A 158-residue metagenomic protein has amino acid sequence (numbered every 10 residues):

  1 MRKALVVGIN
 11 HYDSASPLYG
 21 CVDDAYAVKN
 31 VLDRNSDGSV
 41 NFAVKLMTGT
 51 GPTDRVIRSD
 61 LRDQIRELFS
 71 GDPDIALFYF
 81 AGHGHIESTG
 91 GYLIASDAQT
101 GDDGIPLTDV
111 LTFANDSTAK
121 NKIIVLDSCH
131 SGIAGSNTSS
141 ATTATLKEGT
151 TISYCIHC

Functional and structural regions predicted by a protein language model:
M1-P17: Short glycine-rich His-centered loop
A4, K45, L77, I123: Hydrophobic "anchor" residues on beta-strands that sit immediately upstream of conserved functional sites
G8, L18, L32, K122-C158: Active-site-proximal C-terminal subdomain of hydrolase catalytic domains
G8, V28, F78, G82 (+4 more regions): Residue-level detector of buried hydrophobic side-chain packing in well-ordered secondary-structure elements
N10-Y12, A81-H85, S131: Short glycine-rich anion-binding loops that position phosphate/pyrophosphate groups of nucleotides and phosphorylated
Y12-N30, D103: Glycine- and acidic-residue-enriched helix-capping/strand-helix junction motifs
G20-D23, G49, V56, H83-S117 (+1 more regions): A short, glycine/acidic-enriched catalytic loop
K29-D74: Functional beta-strand-loop-alpha-helix junction segments that form "active/interaction loops" within catalytic
